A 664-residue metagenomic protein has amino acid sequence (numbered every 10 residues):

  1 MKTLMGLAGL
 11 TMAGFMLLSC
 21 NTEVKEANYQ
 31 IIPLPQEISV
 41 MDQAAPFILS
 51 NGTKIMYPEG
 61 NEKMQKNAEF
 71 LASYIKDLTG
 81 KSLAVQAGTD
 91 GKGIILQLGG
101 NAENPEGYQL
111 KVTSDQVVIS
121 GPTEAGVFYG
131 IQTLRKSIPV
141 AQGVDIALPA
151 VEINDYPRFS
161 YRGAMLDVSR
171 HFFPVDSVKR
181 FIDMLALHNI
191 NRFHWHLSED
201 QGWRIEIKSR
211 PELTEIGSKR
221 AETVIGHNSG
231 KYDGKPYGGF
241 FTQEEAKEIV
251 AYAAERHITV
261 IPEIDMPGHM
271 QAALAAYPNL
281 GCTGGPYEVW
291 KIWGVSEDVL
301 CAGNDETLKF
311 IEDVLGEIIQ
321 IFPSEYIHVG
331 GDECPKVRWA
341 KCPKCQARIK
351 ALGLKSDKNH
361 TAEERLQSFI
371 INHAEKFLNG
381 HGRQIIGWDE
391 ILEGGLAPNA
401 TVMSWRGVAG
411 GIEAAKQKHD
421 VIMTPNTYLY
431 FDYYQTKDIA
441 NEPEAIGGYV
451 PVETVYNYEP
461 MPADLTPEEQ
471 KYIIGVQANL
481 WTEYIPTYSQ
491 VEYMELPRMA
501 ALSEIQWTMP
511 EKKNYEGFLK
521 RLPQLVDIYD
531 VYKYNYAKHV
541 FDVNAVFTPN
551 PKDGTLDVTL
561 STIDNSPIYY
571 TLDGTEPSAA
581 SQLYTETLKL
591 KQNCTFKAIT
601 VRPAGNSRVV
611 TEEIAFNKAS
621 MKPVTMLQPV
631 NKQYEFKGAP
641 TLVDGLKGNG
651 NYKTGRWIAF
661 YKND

Functional and structural regions predicted by a protein language model:
M1-Q30: Bacterial Sec-dependent N-terminal signal peptides
L4, M56, M509, K513 (+1 more regions): Short, compositionally stereotyped local motifs that mark structural "simplifiers"
C20-S160, N379-L392, L396, D530-Y534 (+3 more regions): Acidic, contiguous N-terminal accessory segments
K63-M64, F172-P174, D200-E206, P267-A273 (+10 more regions): Flexible loop/turn segments at secondary-structure boundaries
A102-Y326, H373, F377, Q477-T482: Feature activates predominantly on carbohydrate-active enzymes
G163, N191-H194, H257-I261, E325-H328 (+8 more regions): Beta-sheet entry/capping signal
P278, K291, V295-P398, W405-E413: Active-site neighborhood of glycoside hydrolase catalytic domains
I385-A400, R406-L556: Flexible, acidic glycine-rich loops studded with aromatic residues
